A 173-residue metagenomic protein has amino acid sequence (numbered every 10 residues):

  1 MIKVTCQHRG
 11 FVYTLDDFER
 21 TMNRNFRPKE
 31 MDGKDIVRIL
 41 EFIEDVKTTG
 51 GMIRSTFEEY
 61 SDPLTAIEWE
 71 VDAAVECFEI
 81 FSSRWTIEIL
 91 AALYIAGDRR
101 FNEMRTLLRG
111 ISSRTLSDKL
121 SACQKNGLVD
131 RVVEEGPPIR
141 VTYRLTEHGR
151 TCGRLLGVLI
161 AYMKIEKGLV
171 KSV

Functional and structural regions predicted by a protein language model:
I2-F81: N-terminal leader segment of winged-helix/HTH proteins
V46-T56, L108-G110, L128, K167: Soluble, non-transmembrane catalytic domains of enzymes that act on hydrophobic metabolites at membranes
L64-T115: N-terminal helix-turn-helix DNA-binding core of bacterial DNA-binding proteins
A91, N126, C152-V170: Alpha-helical linker/hinge and terminal dimerization helices associated with HTH transcriptional regulators
N102, S121, V141: Residues within the helices of the helix-turn-helix
L116, L120-N126: Basic amphipathic alpha-helical segments that dock to polyanions
K125-E134: A short, conserved structural fragment
E135-L159: Basic, amphipathic "hinge/linker" alpha-helix immediately C-terminal to the N-terminal HTH DNA-binding motif
